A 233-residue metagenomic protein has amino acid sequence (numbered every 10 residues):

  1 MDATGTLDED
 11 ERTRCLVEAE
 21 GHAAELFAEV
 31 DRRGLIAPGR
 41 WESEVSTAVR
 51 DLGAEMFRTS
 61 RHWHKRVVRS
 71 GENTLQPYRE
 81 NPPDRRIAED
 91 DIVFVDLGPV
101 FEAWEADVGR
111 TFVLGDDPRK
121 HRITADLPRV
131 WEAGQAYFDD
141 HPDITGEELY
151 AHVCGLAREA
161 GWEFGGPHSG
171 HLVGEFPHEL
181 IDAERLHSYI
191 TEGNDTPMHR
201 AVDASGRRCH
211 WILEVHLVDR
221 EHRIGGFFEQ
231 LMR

Functional and structural regions predicted by a protein language model:
M1-R233: Active-site neighborhoods and metal-handling regions in enzymes and metal-associated proteins
